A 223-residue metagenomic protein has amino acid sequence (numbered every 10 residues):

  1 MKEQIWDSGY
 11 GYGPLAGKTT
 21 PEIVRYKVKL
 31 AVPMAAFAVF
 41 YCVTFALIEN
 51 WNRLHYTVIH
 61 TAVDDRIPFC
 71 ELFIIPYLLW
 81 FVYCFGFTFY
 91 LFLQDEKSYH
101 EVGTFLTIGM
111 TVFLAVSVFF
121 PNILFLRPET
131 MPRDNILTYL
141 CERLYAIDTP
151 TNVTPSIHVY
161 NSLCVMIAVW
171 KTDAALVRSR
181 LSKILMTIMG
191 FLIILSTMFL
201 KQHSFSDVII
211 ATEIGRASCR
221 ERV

Functional and structural regions predicted by a protein language model:
K2-F85, E129-P132, C141: N-terminal transmembrane-helix/juxtamembrane module of multi-pass inner/ER membrane proteins
C42-V43, M110-V118, I188-M198: Aromatic-anchored segments of alpha-helical transmembrane domains
E49-V63, F92-V177, L181: Membrane-interface loops
P76-Y83, S156-C164, I209-E213: Membrane-embedded alpha-helical segments of multi-pass membrane proteins, especially the transmembrane helices
Y83-T88, L163-A168, I188-S196: Hydrophobic, membrane-inserted alpha-helices
T130-M131, P150-T154, L192-R216: Interfacial helix-loop-helix junctions of multi-pass membrane proteins
R178-F191: Short hydrophobic alpha-helices at membrane interfaces in multi-pass membrane enzymes
A217-V223: Conserved small/polar residues in nucleotide/adenosyl-binding loops
